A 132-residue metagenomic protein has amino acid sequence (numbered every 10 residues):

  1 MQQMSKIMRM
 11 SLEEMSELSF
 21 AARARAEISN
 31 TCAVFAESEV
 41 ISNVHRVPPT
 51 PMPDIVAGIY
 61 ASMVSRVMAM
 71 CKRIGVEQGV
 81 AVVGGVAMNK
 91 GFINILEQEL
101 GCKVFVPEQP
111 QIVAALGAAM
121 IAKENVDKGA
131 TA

Functional and structural regions predicted by a protein language model:
M1-A24, E37, M120, E124: Glycine-rich phosphate-binding loop plus the immediately following alpha-helix
M1-K6, P107-A132: Glycine-rich phosphate-binding/hydrolytic loop that grips phosphoryl groups
E14, V82, F105-E108: General beta-strand structural signal in soluble alpha/beta enzymes
F20-V44: Histidine/lysine/aspartate-rich catalytic loop segments that bind and position anionic ligands
A22, A33, P48, K72-G75 (+1 more regions): Solvent-exposed alpha-helices and their adjacent loops that cap or buttress functional pockets in soluble metabolic
A36-C71: Adenine-nucleotide phosphate-binding core of ATP-dependent small-molecule kinases
C71-K72, V76-E99, P110-Q111: Glycine-rich phosphate-binding loops at beta-strand->alpha-helix junctions
